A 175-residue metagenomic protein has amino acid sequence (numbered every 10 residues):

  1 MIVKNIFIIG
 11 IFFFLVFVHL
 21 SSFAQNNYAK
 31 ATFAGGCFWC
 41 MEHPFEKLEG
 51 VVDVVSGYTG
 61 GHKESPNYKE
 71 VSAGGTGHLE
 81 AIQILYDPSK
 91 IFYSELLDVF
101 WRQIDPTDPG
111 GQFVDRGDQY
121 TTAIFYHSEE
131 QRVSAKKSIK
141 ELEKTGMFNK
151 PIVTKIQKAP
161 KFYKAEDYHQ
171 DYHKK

Functional and structural regions predicted by a protein language model:
M1-V3: N-terminal secretory signal peptides that target proteins for export/translocation
I6-H19: Bacterial N-terminal signal peptides
S22-K175: Flexible coil/turn and secondary-structure edge motifs
